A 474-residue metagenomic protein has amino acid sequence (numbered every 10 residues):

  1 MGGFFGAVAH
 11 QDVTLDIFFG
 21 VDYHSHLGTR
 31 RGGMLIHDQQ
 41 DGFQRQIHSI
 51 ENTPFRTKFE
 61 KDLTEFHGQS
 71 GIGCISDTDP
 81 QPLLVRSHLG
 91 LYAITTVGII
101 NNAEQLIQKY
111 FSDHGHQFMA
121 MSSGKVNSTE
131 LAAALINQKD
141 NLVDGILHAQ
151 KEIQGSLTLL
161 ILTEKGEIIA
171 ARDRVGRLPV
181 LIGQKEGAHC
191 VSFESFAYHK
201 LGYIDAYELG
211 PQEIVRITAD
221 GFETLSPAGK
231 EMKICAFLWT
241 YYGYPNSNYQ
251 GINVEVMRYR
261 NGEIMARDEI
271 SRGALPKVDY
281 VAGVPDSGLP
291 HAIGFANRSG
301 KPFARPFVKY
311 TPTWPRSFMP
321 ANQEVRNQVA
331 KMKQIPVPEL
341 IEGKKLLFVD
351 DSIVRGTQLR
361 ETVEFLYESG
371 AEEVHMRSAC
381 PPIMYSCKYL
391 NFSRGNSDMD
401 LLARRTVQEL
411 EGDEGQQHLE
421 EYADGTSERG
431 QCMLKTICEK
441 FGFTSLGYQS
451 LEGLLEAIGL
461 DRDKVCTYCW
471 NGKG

Functional and structural regions predicted by a protein language model:
M1-G210, R216-D279, V284, E373: Conserved short alpha-helical segments that host acidic/polar catalytic motifs at enzyme active sites
D12-T14, N102, I168, R177-L178 (+7 more regions): Flexible loop/turn segments at secondary-structure boundaries
S122-A133, F303-P315, L410-G415, S445-E456: A conserved beta-strand->alpha-helix junction
Q150, K165-E167, R172, G202-E208 (+1 more regions): PRPP-dependent phosphoribosyltransferase catalytic core
R172, F193, A219, A282-D286 (+6 more regions): Active-site proximal loops enriched in glycine and acidic residues that flank catalytic Cys/His/Asp and coordinate
A197, I204, L209-E213, R267-G273 (+3 more regions): Phosphate/diphosphate-binding loops
S271, P276-P315: Long, K/E/R/D-enriched contiguous segments that form extended
N297-K345, M384-N396: Short, glycine/charge-rich flexible loops or terminal/linker lids adjacent to PRPP-binding catalytic cores
